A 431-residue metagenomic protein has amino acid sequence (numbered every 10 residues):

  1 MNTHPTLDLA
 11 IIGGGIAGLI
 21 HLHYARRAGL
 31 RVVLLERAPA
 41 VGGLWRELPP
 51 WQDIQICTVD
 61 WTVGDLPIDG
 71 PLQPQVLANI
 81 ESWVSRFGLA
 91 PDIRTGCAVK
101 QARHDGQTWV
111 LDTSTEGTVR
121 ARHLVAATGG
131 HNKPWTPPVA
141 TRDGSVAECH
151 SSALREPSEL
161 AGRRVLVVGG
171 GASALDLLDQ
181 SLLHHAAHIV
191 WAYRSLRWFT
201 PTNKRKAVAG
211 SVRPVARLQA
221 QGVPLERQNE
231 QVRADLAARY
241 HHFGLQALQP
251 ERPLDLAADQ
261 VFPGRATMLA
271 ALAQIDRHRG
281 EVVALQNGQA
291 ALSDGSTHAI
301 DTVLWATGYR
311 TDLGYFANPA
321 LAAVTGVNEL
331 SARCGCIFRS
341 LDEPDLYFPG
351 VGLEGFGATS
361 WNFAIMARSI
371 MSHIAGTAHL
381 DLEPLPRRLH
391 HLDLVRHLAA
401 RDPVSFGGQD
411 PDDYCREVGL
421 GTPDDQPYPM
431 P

Functional and structural regions predicted by a protein language model:
N2-L44, D69-A172, D176-R197, N203 (+2 more regions): Flavin (primarily FAD) cofactor-binding/catalytic cores of flavoenzymes
P39-V63, F199-V215: Conserved N-terminal glycine-rich FAD pyrophosphate-binding loop of Rossmann-like flavoproteins
I54-C57, R339-D345, P386-R387: Short glycine/proline-rich, acidic loop/turn segments that cap or connect secondary-structure elements
W61-D65, D143-G144: Short glycine/proline- and charge-enriched loop/turn segments that cap or connect secondary-structure elements
W198-N203, A375-D402: Active-site-proximal substrate-binding core of FAD-dependent oxidoreductases
